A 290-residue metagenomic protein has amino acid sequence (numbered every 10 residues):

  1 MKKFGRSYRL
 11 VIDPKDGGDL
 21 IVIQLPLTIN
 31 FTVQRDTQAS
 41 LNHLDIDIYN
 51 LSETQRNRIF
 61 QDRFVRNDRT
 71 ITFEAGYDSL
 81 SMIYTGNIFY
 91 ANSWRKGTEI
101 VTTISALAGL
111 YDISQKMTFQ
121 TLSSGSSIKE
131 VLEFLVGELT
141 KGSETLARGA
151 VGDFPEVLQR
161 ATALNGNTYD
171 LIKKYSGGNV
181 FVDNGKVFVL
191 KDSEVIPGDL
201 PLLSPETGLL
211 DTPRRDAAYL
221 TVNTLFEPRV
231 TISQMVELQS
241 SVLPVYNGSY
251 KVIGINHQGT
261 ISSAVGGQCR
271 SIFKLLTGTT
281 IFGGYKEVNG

Functional and structural regions predicted by a protein language model:
M1-T103, V252, I261-S263: Assembly/oligomerization scaffold segments
F31-Q61, L190-G290: An acidic/polar, Gly/Ser/Thr-rich interaction patch typically located in mid-to-C-terminal regions of proteins
I46, I88, A106, L135 (+3 more regions): Buried hydrophobic packing residues in well-ordered domains
R66-D68, G125, S233-M235: Glycine-centered loop/turn motifs
Y90-I113, G142-R214: Short beta-strand-centered interaction patches in the first periplasmic/extracellular domains of large envelope
K96-E138: Hydrophobic alpha-helical segments and helix pairs
S123-P155, G284-G290: Intrinsically disordered, low-complexity terminal/linker regions enriched in Pro/Ser/Gly and acidic residues
G125-E138, A163-G178, V230-T231: Polar, S/T/G-rich
